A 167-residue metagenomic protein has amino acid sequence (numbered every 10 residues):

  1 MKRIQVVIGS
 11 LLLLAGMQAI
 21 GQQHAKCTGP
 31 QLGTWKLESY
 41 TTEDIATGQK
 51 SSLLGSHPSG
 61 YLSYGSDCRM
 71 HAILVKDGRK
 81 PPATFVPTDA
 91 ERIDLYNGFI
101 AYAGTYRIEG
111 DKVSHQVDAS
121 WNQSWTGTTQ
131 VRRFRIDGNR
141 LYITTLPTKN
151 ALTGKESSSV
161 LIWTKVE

Functional and structural regions predicted by a protein language model:
M1-I8: Bacterial N-terminal signal peptides that target proteins for export
I8-G9, A19: Cleavable N-terminal signal peptides
L11-L14: Repetitive helical segments and hydrophobic/amphipathic motifs
M17-E167: Lipid interaction determinants
